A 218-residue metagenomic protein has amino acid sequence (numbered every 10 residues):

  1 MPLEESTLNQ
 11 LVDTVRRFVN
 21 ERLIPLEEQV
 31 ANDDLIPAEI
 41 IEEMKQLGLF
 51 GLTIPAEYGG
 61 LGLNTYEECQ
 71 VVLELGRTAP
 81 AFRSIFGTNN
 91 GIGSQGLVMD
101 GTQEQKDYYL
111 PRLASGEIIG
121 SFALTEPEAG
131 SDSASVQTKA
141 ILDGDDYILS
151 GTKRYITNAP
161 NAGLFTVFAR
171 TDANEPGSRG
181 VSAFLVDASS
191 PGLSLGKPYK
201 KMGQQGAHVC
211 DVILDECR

Functional and structural regions predicted by a protein language model:
M1-G87, Y108, R112-S115: Amphipathic, small/basic residue-rich leader segments at the start of a protein or domain
G62-E74, D132-V136, I213, R218: Structural signature of FAD isoalloxazine-binding scaffolds in flavoprotein oxidoreductases
R77-P80, G130, R154-A159, Q204: Glycine-rich phosphate/pyrophosphate-binding beta-alpha loops
S84-E104, G130: N-terminal glycine-rich flavin-associated loop
G116-L124: A short, Trp-centered hydrophobic/proline-enriched beta-strand micro-motif
S135, P191-C217: Flexible, small-/acidic-enriched active-site or ligand-binding loops
T138-A140: A structural signal for short hydrophobic beta-strand segments in well-ordered beta-sheet cores
D146, S150-G196: A short core secondary-structure module
